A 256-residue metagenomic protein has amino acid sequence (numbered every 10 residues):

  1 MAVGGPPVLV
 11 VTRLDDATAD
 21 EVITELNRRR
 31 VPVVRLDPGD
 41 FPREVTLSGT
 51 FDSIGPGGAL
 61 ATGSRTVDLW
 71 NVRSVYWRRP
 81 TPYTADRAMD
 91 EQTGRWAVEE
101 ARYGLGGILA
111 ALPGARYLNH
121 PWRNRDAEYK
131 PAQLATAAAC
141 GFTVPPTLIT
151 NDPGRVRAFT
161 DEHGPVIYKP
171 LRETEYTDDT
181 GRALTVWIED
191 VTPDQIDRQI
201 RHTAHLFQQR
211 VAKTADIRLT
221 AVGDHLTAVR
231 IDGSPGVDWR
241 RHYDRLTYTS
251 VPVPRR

Functional and structural regions predicted by a protein language model:
G4-L9: Extreme N-terminal starter segment of soluble prokaryotic enzymes
V10-V11, V222: Short hydrophobic segments within beta-strands
R13-R29, V34-T143: Conserved N-proximal alpha/beta basic substrate-recognition cap immediately N-terminal to, or forming the N-lobe
T18-D20, P153-R157, T214-D216: Short, well-ordered alpha-helical microsegments
L26, D161-R255: Phosphate-binding site of ATP-dependent enzymes
R35-L36, Y117-N119, P146-T150, Y168 (+1 more regions): General beta-strand structural signal in soluble alpha/beta enzymes
R43-V45, G154, G236: Generic structural signal for helix capping and beta-alpha/helix-loop junctions
D126, A132-T180: Loop-centered beta-sheet repeat module
